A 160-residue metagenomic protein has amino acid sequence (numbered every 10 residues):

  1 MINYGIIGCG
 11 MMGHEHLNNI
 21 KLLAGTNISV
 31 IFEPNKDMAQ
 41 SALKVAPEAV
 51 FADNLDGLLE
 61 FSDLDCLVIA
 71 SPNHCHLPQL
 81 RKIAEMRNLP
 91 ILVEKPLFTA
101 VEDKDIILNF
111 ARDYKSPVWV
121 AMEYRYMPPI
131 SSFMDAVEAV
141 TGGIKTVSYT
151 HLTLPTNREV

Functional and structural regions predicted by a protein language model:
M1-A46: N-terminal Rossmann-like dinucleotide-binding module
S29, D65, K145: Conserved acidic residues
A49-N54: Conserved SAM-binding strand-loop segment of SAM-dependent methyltransferases
L55-S62: Short amphipathic alpha-helix with an adjacent loop that forms part of the alpha/beta core around
C66-I69, L77-M122: Beta-strand-loop-alpha-helix segment that lines the small-molecule cofactor/substrate pocket of alpha/beta enzymes
P72: Aromatic "clamp/platform" in nucleotide-sugar-dependent glycosyltransferases that forms part of the donor/acceptor
P128-Y149: Rossmann-like NAD(P)H-binding beta-loop-alpha module
T150-T156: Conserved small/polar residues in nucleotide/adenosyl-binding loops
